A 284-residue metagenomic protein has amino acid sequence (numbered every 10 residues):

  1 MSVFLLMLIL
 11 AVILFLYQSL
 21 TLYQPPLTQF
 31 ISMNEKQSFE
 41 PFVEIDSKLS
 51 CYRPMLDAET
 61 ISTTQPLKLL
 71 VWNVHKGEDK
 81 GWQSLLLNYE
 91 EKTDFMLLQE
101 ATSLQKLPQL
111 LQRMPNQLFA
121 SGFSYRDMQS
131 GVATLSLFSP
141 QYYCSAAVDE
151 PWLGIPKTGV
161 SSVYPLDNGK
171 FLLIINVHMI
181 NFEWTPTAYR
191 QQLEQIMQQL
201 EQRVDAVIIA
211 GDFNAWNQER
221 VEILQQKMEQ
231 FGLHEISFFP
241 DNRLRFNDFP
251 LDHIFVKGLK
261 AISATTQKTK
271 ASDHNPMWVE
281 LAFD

Functional and structural regions predicted by a protein language model:
S2-M55, L200-V207, A215-D284: Metal-dependent phosphoester-hydrolase catalytic domains
M33-L56, F95, Q99-F171, Q267-K268: Structured beta-strand-rich core segments of catalytic domains in phosphoester-bond hydrolases
Q37-G81: Boundary/entry segment of secreted carbohydrate-active catalytic domains
L56-D57, G81-L85, F119, V160 (+2 more regions): A generic local structural motif
L67-V74, S84-P108, L173-V177, I196-V221 (+3 more regions): Active-site beta-strand/loop signature of hydrolases that rely on acidic residues for catalysis
W72-H75, Q99-A101, A120-F123, S136-F138 (+6 more regions): Active-site-proximal beta-strand/loop segments in catalytic clefts of secreted hydrolases
E78, Q105, R126-M128, V132-V204 (+4 more regions): Soluble catalytic domains of enzymes that build or remodel membrane lipids, polysaccharides, and related
Q83-L86, L110-R113, Y189-R190, E222-Q226 (+1 more regions): Short, glycine/charged-enriched secondary-structure capping and boundary segments
